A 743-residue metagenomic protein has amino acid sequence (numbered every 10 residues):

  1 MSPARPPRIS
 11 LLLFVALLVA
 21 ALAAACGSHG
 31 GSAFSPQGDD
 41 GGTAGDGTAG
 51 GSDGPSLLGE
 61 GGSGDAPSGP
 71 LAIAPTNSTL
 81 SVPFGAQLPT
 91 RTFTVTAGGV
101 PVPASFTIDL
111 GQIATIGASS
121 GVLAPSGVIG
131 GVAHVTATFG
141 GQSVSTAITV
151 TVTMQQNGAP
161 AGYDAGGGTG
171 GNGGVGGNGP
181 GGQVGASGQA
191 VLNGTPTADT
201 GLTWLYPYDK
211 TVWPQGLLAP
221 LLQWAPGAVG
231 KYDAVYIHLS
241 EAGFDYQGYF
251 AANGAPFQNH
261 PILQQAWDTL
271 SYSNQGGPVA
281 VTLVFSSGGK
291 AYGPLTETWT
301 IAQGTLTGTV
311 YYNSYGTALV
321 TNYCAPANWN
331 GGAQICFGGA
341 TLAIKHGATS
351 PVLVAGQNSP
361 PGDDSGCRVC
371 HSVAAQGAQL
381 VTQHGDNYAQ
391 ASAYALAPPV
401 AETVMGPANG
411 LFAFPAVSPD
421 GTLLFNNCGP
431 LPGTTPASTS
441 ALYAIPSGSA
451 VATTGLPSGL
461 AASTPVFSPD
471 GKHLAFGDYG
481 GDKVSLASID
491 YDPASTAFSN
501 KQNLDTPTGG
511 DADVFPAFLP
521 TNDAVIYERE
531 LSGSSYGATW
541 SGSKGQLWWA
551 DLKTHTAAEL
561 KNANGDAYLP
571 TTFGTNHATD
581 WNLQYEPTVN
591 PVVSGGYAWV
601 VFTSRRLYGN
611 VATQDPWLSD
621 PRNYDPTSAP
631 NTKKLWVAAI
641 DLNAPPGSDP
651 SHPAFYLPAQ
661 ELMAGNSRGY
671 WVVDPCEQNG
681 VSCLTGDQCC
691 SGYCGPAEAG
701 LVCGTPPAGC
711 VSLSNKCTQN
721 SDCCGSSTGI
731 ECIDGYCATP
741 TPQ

Functional and structural regions predicted by a protein language model:
M1-A24: Sec-dependent bacterial lipoprotein signal peptides
L22-P83, D109-G121, V135, P160 (+2 more regions): Ser/Thr-rich, Pro/Gly/Ala-heavy low-complexity intrinsically disordered linkers and tails of secreted extracellular
A86-G99, V135: Beta-strand-rich structural segments
G99-Q112, I237-L239: Change to "...patches in solvent-exposed regions of secreted, membrane-anchored, or virion-exposed structural
I129-G141, L283: A short beta-strand micro-motif common to beta-rich folds, especially ectodomain repeats
Q142-V152, G293-T298: Edge beta-strands of extracellular beta-sandwich domains
Q155-N679, G704-A708, A738-Q743: Sequence signature of WD/YWTD-type beta-propeller architectures
P675-Q743: Secreted, cysteine-rich disulfide-bonded mini-domains of extracellular proteins
